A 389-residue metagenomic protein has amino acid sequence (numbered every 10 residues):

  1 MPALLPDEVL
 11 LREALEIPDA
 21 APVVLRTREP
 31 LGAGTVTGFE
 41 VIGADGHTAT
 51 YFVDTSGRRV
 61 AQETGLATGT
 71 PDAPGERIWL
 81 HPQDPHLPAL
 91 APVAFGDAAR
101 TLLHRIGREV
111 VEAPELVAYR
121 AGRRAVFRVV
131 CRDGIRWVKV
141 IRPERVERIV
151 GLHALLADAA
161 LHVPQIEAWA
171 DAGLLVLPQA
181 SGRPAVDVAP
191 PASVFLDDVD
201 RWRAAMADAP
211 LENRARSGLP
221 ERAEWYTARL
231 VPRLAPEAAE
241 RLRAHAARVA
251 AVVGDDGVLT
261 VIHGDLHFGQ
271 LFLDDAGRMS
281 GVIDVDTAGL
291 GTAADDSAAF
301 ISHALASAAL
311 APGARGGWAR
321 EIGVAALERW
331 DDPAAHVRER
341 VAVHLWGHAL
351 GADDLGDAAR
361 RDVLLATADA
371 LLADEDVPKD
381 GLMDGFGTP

Functional and structural regions predicted by a protein language model:
M1-E167, D171-G173, L177, R183-V186 (+4 more regions): Phosphate/pyrophosphate-binding loops and the adjoining catalytic core of nucleotide-dependent enzymes
L31-V36, V126, A185, D197 (+4 more regions): Helix-rich C-terminal or lid/interface subdomains of diverse kinases
V36, L116, R124-V129, W137 (+2 more regions): Active-site acidic catalytic loop and adjacent metal/ATP-binding pocket of ATP-dependent phosphoryl transfer enzymes
Y51, V146-R148, L271-D275, S280-I283 (+3 more regions): Extended hydrophobic-aromatic, low-complexity segments
A98-L116, A157, A209-G264, D274 (+1 more regions): An alpha-helical support segment within catalytic cores of ATP-dependent transferases
W137-V138, I166, V186-V188, I283-V285 (+2 more regions): Glycine- and acidic
H153, L196, R203, R243-A250 (+2 more regions): Short amphipathic alpha-helical segments and helix-helix/interface helices
P164-L174, A180-S181, D187-R243, V253-L259 (+2 more regions): A cross-family kinase active-site recognition segment
